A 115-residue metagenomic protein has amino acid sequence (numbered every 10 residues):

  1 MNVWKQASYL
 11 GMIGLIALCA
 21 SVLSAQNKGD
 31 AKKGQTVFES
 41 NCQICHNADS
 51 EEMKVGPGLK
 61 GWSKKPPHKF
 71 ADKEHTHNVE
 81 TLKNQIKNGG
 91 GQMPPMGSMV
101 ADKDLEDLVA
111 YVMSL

Functional and structural regions predicted by a protein language model:
M1-D30, T81, Q85, Y111-L115: Post-cleavage N-terminal segment of exported redox proteins
L18, K54, N88-G91: Residue-level signal for pocket-adjacent positions within structured domains
A31, Q35, N47-N84: Gly/Gly-Pro-rich "capping" loops immediately C-terminal to redox-active cysteine motifs in periplasmic/lumenal
G34, F38-A48, L108, V112: The canonical Cys-X-X-Cys-His
Q35-S40, M53-K54, G58-K60, M99-D102 (+1 more regions): Sequence context surrounding c-type heme c attachment/ligation sites in exported
Q43, K60, P94: Cys/His/Pro-rich metal-binding microdomains
I86, G91-Q92, M96-L115: C-terminal capping alpha-helices of c-type cytochrome domains
